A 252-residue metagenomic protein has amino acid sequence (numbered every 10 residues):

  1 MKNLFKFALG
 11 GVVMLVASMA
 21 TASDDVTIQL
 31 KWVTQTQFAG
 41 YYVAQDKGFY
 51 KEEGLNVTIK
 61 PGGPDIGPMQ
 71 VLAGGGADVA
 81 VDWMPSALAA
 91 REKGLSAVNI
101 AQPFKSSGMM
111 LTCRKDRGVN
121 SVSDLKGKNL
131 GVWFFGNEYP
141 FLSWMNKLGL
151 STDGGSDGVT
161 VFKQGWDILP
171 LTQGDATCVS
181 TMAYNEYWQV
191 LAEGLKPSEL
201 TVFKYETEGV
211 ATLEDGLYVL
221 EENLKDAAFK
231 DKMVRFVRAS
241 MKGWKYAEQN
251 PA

Functional and structural regions predicted by a protein language model:
M1-L9: Bacterial N-terminal signal peptides that target proteins for export
N3, V71, P140-S143, Q189 (+2 more regions): Alpha-helical scaffold segments in soluble metabolic enzymes
G10-G11, G131: Small side chains
A17-M19: N-terminal signal peptide c-region/cleavage motif recognized by signal peptidases
D25-Q173, T177-Y184, F203-Y205, V210-A211: Short, glycine-/small- and polar/acidic-enriched structural segments that line small-molecule recognition paths
P85-S86, W166-P170, G174-A252: Pocket-lining segment of extracytoplasmic ligand-binding domains
